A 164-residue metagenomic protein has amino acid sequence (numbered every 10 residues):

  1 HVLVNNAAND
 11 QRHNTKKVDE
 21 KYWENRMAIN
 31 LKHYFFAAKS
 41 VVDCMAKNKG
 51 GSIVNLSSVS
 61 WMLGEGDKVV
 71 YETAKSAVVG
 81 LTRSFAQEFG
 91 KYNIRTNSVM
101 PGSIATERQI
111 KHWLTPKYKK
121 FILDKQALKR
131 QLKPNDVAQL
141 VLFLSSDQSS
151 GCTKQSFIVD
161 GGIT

Functional and structural regions predicted by a protein language model:
H13, V18, G64-E72, S84 (+1 more regions): Active-site loop-to-helix junction immediately N-terminal to the catalytic Tyr of the SDR YXXXK motif in Rossmann-fold
N14-T15, D19-M27, I122: Substrate-binding pocket helix/loop in short-chain dehydrogenase/reductase
K16, L63-V69, K91, K129 (+1 more regions): Active-site loop immediately N-terminal to the catalytic Tyr-X3-Lys motif of short-chain dehydrogenase/reductase
A38, A74, T82: Active-site helix of classical SDR
D43, Q87-K91, S150: Alpha-helical segment proximal to the catalytic Tyr-Lys
G50, Q131-V159, T164: C-terminal substrate-recognition "lid" of short-chain dehydrogenase/reductases
S58: Residue(s) in the substrate-gating loop at a strand-loop-helix junction that position the organic substrate next
